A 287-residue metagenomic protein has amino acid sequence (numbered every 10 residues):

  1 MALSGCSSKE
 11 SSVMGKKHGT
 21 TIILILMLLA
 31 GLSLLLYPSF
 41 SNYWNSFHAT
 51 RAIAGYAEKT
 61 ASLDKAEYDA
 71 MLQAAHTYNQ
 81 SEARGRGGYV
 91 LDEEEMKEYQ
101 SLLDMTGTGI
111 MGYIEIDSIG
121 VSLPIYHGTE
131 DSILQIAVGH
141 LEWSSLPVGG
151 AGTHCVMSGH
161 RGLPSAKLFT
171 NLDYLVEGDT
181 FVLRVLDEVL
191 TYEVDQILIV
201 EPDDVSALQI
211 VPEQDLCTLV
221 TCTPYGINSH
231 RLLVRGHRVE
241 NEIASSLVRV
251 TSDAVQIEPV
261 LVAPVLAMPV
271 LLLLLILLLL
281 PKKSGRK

Functional and structural regions predicted by a protein language model:
M1-V13: Short, Lys/Arg-enriched N-terminal segments with co-localized hydrophobic residues within the first ~10-30 amino acids
G5, L26, A30, L277-L280: Generic detector of low-complexity/intrinsically disordered segments and short hydrophobic N-terminal stretches
K17-P259: Solvent-exposed, non-transmembrane regions of membrane-associated and secreted proteins
R249-K287: C-terminal single-pass membrane-anchor helix
